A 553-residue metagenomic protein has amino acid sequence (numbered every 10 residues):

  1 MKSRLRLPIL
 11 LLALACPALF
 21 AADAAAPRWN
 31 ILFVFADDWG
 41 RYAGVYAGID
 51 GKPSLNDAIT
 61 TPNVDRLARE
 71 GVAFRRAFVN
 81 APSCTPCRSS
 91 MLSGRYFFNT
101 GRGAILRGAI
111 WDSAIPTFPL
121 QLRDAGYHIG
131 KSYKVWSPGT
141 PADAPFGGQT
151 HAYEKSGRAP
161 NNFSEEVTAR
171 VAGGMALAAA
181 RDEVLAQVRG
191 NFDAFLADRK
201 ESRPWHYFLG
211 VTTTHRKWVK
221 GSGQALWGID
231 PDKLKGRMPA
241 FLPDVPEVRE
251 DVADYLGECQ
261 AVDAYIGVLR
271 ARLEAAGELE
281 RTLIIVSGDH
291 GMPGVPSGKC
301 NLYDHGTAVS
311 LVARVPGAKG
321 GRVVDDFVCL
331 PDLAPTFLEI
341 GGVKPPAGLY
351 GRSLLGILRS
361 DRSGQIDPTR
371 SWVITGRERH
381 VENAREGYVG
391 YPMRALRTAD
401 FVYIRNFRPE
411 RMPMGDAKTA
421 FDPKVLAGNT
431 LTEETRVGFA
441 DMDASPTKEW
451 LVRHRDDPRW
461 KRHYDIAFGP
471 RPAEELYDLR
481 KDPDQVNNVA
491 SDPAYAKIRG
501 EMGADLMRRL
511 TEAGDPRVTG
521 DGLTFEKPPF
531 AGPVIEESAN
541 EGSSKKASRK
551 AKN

Functional and structural regions predicted by a protein language model:
M1-I9: Bacterial N-terminal signal peptides that target proteins for export
L11-A15, A21-E475, P483-A504, V518 (+1 more regions): Formylglycine-dependent sulfatase
L479: Structural signature of FAD isoalloxazine-binding scaffolds in flavoprotein oxidoreductases
T511-G514: Short arginine-rich
G522-E526: A glycine-rich phosphate-binding loop feature that marks nucleotide/adenosyl-phosphate handling sites
